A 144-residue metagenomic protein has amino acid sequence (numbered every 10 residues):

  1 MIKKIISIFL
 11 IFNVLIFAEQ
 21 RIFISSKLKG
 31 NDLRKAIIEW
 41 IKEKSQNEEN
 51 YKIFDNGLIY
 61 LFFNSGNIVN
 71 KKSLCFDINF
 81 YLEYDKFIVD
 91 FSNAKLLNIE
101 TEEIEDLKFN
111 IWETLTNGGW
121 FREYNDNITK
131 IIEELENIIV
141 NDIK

Functional and structural regions predicted by a protein language model:
K4-L15: Sec-dependent N-terminal signal peptides
F17-K144: Ser/Thr-rich, low-complexity intrinsically disordered terminal regions
